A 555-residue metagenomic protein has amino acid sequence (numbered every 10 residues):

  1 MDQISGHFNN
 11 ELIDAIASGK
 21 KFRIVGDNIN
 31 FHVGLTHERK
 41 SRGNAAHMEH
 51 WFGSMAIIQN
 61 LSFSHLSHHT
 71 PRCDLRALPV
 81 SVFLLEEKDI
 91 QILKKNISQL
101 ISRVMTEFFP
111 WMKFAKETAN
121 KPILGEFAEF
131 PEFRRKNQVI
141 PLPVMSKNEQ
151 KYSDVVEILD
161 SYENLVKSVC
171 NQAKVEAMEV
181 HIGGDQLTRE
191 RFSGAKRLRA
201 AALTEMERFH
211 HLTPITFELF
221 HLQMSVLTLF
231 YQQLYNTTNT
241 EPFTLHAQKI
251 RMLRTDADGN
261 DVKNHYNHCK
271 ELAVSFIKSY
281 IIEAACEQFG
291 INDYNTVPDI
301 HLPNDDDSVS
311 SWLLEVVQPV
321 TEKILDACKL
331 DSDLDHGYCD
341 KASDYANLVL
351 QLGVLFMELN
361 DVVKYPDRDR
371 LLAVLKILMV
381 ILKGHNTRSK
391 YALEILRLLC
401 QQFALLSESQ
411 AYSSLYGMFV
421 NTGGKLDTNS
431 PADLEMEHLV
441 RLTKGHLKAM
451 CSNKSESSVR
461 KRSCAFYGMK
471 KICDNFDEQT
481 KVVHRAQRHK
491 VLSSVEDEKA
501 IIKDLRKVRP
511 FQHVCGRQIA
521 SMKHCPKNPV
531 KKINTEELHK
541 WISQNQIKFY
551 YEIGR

Functional and structural regions predicted by a protein language model:
M1-R555: Buried hydrophobic core signal strongest for RNase H-like alpha/beta domains in large, well-folded nucleic-acid enzymes
